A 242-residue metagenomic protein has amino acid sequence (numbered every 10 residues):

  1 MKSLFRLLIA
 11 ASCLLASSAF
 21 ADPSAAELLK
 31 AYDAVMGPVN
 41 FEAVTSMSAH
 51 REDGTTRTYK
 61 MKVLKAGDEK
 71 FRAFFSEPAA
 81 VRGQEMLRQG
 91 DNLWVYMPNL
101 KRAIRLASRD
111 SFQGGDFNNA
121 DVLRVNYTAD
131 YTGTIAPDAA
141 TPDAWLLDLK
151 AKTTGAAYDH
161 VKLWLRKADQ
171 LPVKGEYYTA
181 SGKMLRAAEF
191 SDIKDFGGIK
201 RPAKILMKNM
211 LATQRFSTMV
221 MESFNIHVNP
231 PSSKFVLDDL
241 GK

Functional and structural regions predicted by a protein language model:
M1-R6: Positively charged n-region of N-terminal signal peptides that target proteins for export
L7-S17: Bacterial N-terminal signal peptides
P23-N99: N-terminal mature ectodomain segment of secretory-pathway/periplasmic proteins
A26, L123-I135, G182-A187: A short, amphipathic edge element
S48, A66-D68, S76-P78, D91-N92 (+7 more regions): Solvent-exposed coil/turn segments that connect beta secondary-structure elements in extracytoplasmic/periplasmic
K65-G67, I135-A144, F196-G197: Short, ordered beta-strand-loop transition motifs
M97-R124: Acidic/charged, solvent-exposed loop-and-adjacent secondary-structure segments enriched in E/D, K/R, S/T, and G/P
R102, L106, R124, P142-L237: Gly/Pro-enriched, hydrophobic low-complexity segments that function as extracytoplasmic propeptides/linkers
